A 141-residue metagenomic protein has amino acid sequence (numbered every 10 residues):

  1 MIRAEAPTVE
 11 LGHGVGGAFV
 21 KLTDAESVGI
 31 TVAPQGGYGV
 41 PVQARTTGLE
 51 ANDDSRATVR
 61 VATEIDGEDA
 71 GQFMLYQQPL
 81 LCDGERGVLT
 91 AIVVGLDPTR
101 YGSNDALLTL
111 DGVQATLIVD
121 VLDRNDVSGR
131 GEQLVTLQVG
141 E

Functional and structural regions predicted by a protein language model:
M1-E141: Signals and flexible motifs at protein termini associated with secretion
